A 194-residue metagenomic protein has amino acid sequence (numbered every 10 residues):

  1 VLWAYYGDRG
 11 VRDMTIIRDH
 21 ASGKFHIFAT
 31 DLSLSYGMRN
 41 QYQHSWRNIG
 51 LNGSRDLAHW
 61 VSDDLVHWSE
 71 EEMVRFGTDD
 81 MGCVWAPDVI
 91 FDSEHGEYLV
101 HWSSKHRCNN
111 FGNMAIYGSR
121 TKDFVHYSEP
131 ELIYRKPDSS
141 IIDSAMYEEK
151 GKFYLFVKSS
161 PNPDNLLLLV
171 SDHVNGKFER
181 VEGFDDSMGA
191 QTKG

Functional and structural regions predicted by a protein language model:
V1-G194: Carbohydrate-active catalytic/glycan-binding domains of CAZyme proteins, especially the secreted or lumenal ectodomains
